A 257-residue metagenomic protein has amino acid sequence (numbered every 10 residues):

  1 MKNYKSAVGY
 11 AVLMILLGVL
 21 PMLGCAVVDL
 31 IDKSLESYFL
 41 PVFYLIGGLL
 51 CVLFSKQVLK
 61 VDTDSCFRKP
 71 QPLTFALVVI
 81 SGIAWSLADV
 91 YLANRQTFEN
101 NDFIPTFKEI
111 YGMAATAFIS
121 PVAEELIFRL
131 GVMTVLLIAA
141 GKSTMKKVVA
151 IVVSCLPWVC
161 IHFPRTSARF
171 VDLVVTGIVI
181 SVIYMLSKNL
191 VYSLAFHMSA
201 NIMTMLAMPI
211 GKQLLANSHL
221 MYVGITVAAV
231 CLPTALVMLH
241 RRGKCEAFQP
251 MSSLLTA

Functional and structural regions predicted by a protein language model:
N3-V58, P72-A76, M221-V227: Alpha-helical transmembrane segments in multi-pass membrane proteins
L16, I119, V153-P157, V171 (+2 more regions): Hydrophobic residues within alpha-helical transmembrane segments of multi-pass solute transporters/permease subunits
L30-S34, C160-F170, K212-S218: Membrane-interface helix caps and helix-loop-helix hairpins in membrane proteins
L30-Y38, L59-I127, M133-G141: Juxtamembrane helix-loop-helix connectors linking adjacent transmembrane helices in multi-pass membrane enzymes
L35, F39, M198-A257: C-terminal membrane module of polytopic membrane proteins
L50, V175-S193: Generic transmembrane alpha-helix motif of multi-pass integral membrane proteins
V52-D62, L137-A140, I183-L186, P233-G243: Structural signal for the C-terminal ends of transmembrane alpha-helices and the immediately following loop
L126-V153, V182-N189: Membrane-interface helix/loop boundary segments of multi-pass membrane proteins
